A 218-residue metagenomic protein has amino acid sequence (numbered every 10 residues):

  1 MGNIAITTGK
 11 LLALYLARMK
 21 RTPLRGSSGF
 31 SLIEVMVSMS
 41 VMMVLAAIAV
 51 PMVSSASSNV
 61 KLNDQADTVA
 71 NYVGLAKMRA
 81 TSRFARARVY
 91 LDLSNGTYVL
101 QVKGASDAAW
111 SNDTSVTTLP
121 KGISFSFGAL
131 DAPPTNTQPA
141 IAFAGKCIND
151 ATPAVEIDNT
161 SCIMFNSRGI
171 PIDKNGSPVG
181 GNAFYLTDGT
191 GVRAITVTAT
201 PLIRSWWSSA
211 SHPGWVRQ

Functional and structural regions predicted by a protein language model:
G2-M39, V44-G74, M78, S82 (+2 more regions): N-terminal helix-rich module
